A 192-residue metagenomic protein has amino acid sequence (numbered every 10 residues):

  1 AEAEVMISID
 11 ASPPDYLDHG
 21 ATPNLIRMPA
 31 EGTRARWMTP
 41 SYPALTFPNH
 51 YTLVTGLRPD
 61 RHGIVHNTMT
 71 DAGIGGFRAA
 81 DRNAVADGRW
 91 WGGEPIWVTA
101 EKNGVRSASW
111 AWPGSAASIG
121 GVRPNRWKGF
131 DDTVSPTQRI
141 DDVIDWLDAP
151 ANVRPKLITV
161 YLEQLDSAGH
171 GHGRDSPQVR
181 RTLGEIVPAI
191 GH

Functional and structural regions predicted by a protein language model:
E2, D10-P13, R36-M38, N49 (+2 more regions): Sparse, context-dependent recognition of short Cys/His-centered cofactor- or disulfide-binding micro-motifs
E2-M6, P14-T22, T39-F47, A86-G93 (+4 more regions): Solvent-exposed, acidic/flexible segments
E2-P14, R27-P29, L53, A100 (+2 more regions): Beta-strand elements within well-structured catalytic alpha/beta cores of enzymes that handle phosphate/sulfate esters
A3-V5, R34, R106: A fold-wide structural signal in alpha/beta-hydrolase
D15-H62: Short, structured active-site-proximal loop/turn typified by the sulfatase FGly-forming signature C/S-X-P-X-R
T22-I26, P150, S176, G191: Short, structured coil/loop segments at alpha-helix boundaries
R36, D81-N83, H192: Secreted, luminal/periplasmic, and some membrane-associated catalytic domains that remodel anionic oxygen-ester
L57-E185: His/Asp/Glu-rich, glycine-adjacent segments that coordinate divalent cations and/or stabilize oxyanion chemistry on
